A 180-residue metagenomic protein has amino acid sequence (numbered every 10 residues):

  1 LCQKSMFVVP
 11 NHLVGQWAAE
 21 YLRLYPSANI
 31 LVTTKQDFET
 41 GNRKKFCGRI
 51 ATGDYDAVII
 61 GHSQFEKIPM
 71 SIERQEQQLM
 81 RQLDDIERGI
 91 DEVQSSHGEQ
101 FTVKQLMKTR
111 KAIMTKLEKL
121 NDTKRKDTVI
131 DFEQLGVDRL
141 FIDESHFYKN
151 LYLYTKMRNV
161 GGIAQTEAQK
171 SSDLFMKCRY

Functional and structural regions predicted by a protein language model:
C2-F141, F147-C178: SF2 helicase/translocase NTPase motor core, specifically the RecA-like lobe 1 inter-motif segment between Walker
